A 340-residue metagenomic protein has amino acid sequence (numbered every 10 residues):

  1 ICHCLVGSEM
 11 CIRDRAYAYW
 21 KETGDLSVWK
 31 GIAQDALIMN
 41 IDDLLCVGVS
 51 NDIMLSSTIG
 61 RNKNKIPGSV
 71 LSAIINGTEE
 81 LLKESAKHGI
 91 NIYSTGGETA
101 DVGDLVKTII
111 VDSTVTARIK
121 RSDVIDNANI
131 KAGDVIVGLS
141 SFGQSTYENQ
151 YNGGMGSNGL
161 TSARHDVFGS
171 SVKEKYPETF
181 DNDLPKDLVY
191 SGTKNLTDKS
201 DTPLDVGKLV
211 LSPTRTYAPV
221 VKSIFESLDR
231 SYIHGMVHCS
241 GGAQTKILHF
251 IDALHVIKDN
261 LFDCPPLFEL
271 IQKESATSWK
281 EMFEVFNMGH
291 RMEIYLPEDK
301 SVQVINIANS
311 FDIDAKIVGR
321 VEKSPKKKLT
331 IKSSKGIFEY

Functional and structural regions predicted by a protein language model:
I1-I12: Single conserved hydrophobic/aromatic residue that forms the stacking wall/gate of nucleotide- or nucleobase-binding
T23-I109: A glycine-rich phosphate/pyrophosphate-binding beta-strand-loop-alpha-helix module
L55, N91-G97, V115, V137-L139 (+3 more regions): General beta-strand structural signal in soluble alpha/beta enzymes
T58-K65, E98-V102, A117-K120, F142-G143 (+3 more regions): Acidic, glycine-rich active-site loops and adjacent beta-strand->loop/helix elements that engage anionic groups
V70, I74-L81, S85-H88, D104-I109 (+2 more regions): Glycine-/charge-enriched secondary-structure boundary and capping motifs
R118-F142, K300, I307-S310: Acidic/histidine-enriched ion/cofactor-binding microenvironments in catalytic or ligand-binding pockets
V135, G143-T146, Y151-N195, V206-S212 (+4 more regions): Intein/HINT protein-splicing elements and their conserved insertion hotspots or analogous self-processing inserts
